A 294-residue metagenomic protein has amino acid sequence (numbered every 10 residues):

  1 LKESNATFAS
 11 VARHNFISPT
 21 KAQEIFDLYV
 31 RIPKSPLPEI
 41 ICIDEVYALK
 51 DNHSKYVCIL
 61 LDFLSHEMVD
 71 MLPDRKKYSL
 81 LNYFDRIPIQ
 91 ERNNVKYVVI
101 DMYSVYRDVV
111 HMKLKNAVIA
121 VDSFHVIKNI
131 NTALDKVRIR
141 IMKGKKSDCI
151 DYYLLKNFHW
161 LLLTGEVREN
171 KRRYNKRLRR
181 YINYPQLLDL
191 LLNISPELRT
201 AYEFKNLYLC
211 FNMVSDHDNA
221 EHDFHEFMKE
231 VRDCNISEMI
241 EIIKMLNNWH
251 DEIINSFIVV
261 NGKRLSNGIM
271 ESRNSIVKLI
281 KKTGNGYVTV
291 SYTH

Functional and structural regions predicted by a protein language model:
L1-N5: Short, amphipathic alpha-helical "recognition" segments used to contact nucleic acids or chromatin
V11, I41-V46, V98-D101, D122-H125 (+2 more regions): Short, conserved catalytic/metal-binding motifs centered on acidic residues
K21-Y97, M102-V109: RNase H-like nuclease fold core
D101, H111-G144, I150, E271: Conserved beta-strand -> loop -> alpha-helix junction used to position metal-binding or nucleic-acid-contacting
H159-N235: Helix-loop elements that line ligand-binding/catalytic pockets
V214-S272, I276: Amphipathic alpha-helical
T293-H294: Conserved small/polar residues in nucleotide/adenosyl-binding loops
